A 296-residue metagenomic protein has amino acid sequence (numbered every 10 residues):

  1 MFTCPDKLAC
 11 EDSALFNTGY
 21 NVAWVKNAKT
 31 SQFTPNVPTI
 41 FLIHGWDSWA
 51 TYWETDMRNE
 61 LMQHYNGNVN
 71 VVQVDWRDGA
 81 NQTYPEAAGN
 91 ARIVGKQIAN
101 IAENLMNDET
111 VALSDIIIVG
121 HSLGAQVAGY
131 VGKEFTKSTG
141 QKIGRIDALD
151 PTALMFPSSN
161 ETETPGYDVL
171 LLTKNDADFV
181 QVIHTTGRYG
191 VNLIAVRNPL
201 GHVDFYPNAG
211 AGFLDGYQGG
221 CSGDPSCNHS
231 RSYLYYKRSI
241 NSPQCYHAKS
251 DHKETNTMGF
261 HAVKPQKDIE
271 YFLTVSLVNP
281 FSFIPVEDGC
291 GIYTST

Functional and structural regions predicted by a protein language model:
M1-Q73, G79-N90, A99-L113, T139-Q141 (+2 more regions): Flexible, membrane-associating and regulatory peripheral segments of lipid-active enzymes
H44, V119-V131: Glycine-rich nucleophile elbow surrounding the catalytic serine of serine-hydrolase chemistry
G95, A128, L170, K174-N175 (+1 more regions): Metzincin-family zinc-dependent endopeptidase catalytic domain
T110-S122, I146: Alpha/beta-hydrolase fold nucleophile elbow
G144-F156, H184-R188, G210: Active-site nucleophile loop of the alpha/beta-hydrolase fold
S159-D168, V182-I183: Conserved, structured regulatory domains from eukaryotic proteins
D178-I183, V203-Y206: Catalytic His-Asp charge-relay segment
